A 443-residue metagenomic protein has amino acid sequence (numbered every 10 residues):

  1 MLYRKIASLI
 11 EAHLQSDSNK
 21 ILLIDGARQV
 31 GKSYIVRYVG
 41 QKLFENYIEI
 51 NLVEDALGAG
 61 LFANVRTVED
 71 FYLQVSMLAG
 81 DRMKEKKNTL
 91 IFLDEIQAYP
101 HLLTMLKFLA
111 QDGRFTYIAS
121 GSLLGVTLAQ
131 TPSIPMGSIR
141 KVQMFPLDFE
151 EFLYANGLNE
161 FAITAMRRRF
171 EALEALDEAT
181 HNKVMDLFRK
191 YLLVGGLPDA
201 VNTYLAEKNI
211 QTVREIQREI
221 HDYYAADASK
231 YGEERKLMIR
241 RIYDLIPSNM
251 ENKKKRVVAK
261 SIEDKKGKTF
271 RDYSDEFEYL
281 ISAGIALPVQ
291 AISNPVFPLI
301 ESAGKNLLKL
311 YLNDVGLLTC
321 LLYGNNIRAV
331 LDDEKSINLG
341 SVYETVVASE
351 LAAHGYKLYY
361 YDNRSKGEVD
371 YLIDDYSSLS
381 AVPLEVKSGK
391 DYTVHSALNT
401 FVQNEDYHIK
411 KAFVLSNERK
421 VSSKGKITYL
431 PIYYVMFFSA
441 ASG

Functional and structural regions predicted by a protein language model:
M1-Q15: N-terminal pre-Walker A segment at the start of P-loop NTPase domains
K32: Conserved lysine of the Walker
I35, V39: Hydrophobic positions on the alpha1 helix immediately C-terminal to the Walker A/P-loop
A56-K86: Short glycine-rich substrate-engagement loop in P-loop NTPases that contacts/grips substrate
T116-S122, Q143: Structural recognition of the conserved hydrophobic beta-strand(s) that form the central parallel beta-sheet of P-loop
L128-E251: Interdomain motor-coupling "hinge/lid" segment immediately C-terminal to the ATP-binding subdomain of NTP-driven enzymes
N202-S377: Accessory nucleic acid-recognition modules appended to NTPase machines
N417-G443: Domain-level recognition of nuclease-like catalytic cores that cleave nucleotide substrates
